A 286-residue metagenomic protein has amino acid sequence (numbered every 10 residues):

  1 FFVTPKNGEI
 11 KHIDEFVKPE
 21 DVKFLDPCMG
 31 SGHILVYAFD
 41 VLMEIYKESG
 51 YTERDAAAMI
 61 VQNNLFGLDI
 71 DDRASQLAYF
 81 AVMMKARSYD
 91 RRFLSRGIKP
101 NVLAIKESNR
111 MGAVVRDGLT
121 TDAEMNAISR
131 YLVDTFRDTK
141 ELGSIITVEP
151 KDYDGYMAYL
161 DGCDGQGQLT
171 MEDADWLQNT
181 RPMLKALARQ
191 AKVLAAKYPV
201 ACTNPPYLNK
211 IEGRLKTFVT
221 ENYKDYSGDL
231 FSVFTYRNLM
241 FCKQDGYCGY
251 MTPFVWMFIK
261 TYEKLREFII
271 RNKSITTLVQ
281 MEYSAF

Functional and structural regions predicted by a protein language model:
F1-I60, A74, P205, N209 (+1 more regions): Class I S-adenosyl-L-methionine
F1-K23, T170-C202, R214-K216, T220-E221: Flexible, glycine/threonine-enriched loop-and-boundary segments that flank and lead into catalytic domains of large
N7-I13, I45-G50, T135-I146, M240-F241: Short N-terminal helix-initiation segments at or just after the protein's N-terminus
D26, G67, Y250: Conserved SAM-binding loop
V36, M43, I70, S75 (+4 more regions): Signature of N6-adenine DNA methyltransferases within the class I
I60-V61, G97: Short, solvent-exposed loop/turn segments at the edges of secondary structure
Q62-L65, T252-P253: Catalytic palm active-site di-aspartate
E107-M183, Q190: Basic, amphipathic N-terminal segments
